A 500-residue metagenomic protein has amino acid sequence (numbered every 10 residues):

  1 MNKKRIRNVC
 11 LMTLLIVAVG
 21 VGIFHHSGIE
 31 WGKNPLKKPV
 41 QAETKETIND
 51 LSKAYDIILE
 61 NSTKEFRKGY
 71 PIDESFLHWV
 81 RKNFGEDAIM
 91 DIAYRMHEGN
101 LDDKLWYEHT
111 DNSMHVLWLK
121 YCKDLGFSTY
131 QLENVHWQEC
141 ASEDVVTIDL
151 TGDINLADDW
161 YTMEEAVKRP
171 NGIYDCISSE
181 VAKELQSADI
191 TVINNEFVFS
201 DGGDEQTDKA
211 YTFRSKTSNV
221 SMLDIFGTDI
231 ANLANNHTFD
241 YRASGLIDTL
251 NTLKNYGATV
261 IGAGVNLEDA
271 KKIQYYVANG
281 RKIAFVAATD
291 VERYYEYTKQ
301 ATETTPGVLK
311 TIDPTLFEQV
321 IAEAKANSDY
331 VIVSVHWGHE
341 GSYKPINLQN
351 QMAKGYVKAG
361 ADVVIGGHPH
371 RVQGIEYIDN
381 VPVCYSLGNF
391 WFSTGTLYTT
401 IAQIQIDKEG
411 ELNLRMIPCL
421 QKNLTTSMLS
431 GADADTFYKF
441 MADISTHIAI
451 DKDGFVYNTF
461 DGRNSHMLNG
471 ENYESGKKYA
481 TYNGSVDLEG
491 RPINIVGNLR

Functional and structural regions predicted by a protein language model:
M1-T44, V286: Gram-positive cell-envelope targeting signals
K3, R7, T44, I48-L51 (+2 more regions): Short amphipathic alpha-helical segments that mediate assembly, nucleic-acid/protein binding, or membrane association
S27, F84, A88, R371: Short phosphate-engaging motifs
L36-L59, L132-V146: N-terminal low-complexity, Pro/Thr/Ser-rich intrinsically disordered segments that act as propeptides or flexible
T47-R81, T394-R415, Q421: Ampipathic, surface-exposed secondary-structure segments
Y55-G126: Active-site-proximal alpha-helical
G126-L132: Terminal, non-catalytic domain-edge segments
E133-R500: Acidic, metal/ion-coordinating pockets
